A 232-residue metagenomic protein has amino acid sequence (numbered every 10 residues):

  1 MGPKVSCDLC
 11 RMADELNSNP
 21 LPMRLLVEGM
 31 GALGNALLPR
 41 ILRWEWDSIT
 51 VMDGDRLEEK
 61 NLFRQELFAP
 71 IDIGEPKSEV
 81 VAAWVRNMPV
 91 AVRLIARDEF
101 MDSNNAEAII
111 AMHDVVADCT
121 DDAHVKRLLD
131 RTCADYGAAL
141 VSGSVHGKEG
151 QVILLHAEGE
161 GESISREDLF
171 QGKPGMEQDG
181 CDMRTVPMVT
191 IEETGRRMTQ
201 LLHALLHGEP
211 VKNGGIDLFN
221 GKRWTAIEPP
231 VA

Functional and structural regions predicted by a protein language model:
M1-L26, S144, R166, A232: N-terminal charged helix/coil linker that caps or initiates catalytic domains
R24, D47-I49, R93: Residues at the starts of beta-strands that form the adenosine-phosphate
L26-M30, V51: Hydrophobic Val/Ile/Leu positions in short beta-strands of Rossmann-like dinucleotide-binding domains
L33-G34: Hydrophobic/small residue at the entry helix of a nucleotide-binding pocket
I41: Aromatic pocket-lining residues of Rossmann-like dinucleotide-binding sites
W46-P89: Glycine-rich phosphate-binding loop and adjoining beta1-alpha1-beta2 segment of Rossmann-like nucleotide-binding folds
P76-V115, C119-R127: A structured beta-alpha segment of the ubiquitous adenosine-cofactor-binding alpha/beta core
M112-T194, H203-A204, E209, K222 (+1 more regions): E1/E1-like adenylate-forming module used to activate ubiquitin-like modifiers and sulfur-carrier proteins
